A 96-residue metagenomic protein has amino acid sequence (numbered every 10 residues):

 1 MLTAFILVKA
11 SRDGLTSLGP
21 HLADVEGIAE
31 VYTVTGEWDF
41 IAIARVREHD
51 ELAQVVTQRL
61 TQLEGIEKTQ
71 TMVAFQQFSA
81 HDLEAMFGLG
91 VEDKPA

Functional and structural regions predicted by a protein language model:
M1-A96: A compositional/biophysical signature of low hydrophobicity enriched in polar/charged and small residues
